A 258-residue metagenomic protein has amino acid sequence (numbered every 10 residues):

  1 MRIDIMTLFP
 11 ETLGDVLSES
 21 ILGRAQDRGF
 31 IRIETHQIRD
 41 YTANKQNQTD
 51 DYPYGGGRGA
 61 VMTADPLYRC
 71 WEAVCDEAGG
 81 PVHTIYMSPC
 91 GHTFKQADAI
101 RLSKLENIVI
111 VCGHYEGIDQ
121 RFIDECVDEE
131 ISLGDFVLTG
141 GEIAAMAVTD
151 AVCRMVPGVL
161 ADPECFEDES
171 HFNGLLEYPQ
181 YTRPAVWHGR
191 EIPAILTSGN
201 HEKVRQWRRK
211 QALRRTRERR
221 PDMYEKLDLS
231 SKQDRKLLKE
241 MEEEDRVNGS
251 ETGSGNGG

Functional and structural regions predicted by a protein language model:
M1, P184-G258: SAM-dependent methyltransferases
M1-V74, E202-M223: N-terminal nucleotide/polyanion-binding subdomain common to many enzyme families
D4-M6, E34-H36, H83-I85, I108-V109 (+1 more regions): Hydrophobic/aromatic beta-strand patches that form the interior of the parallel beta-sheet core in alpha/beta enzyme
S20-R24, I100-K104, C126: Short, solvent-exposed amphipathic alpha-helical segments in soluble enzyme and RNA/protein-processing domains
I38-Y41, H114-I118: Short glycine-enriched loops at secondary-structure junctions
T63-H114, Q120, P157: S-adenosyl-L-methionine/SAH cofactor-binding core of RNA-modifying enzymes
F122-E169: Structured adenosyl-cofactor binding patch, chiefly the S-adenosyl-L-methionine
I143, M155-I195: Internal, active-site/partner-interface "lid" segment
